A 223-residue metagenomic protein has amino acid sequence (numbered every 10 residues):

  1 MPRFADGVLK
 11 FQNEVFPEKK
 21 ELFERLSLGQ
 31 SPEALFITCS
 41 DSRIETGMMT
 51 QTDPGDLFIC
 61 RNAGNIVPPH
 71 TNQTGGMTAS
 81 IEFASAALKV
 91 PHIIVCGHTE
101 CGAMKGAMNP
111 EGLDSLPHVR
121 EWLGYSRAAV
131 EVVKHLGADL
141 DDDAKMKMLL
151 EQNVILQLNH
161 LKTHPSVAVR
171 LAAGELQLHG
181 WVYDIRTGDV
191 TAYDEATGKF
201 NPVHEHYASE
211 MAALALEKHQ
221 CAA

Functional and structural regions predicted by a protein language model:
M1-P32, N65-P91, G102-A223: Divalent-metal-activated hydrolytic enzyme cores
V15-F58, N62: N-terminal short beta-loop-beta anion/metal-coordinating cradle
I37-C39, R61, I94-H98, H179-D184: Short beta-strand segments
D41-R43, H98-A103: Gly/Ser/Thr-rich loops at beta-strand to alpha-helix junctions that form or flank small-molecule/cofactor-binding
